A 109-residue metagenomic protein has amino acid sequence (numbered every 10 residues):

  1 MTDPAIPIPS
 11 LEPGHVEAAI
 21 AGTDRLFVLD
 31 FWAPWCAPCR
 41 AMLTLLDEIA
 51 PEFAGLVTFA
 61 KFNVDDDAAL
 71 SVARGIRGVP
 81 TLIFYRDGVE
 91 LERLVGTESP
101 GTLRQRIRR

Functional and structural regions predicted by a protein language model:
M1-I6: N-proximal helix/coil linker or "cap" segments that precede and/or mark the start of modular domains
I8-L26: A short beta-strand-turn-helix
D24-F27, F31-W35, G78: Short pre-active-site segment immediately N-terminal to redox-active cysteine/selenocysteine motifs in thiol-based
C36-C39, L82: The canonical Cys-X-X-Cys-His
P38-F53: Typically the conserved alpha-helix immediately C-terminal to a functionally engaged Cys/Sec in thioredoxin-like
V64-S71: Structural microenvironment flanking redox-active thiols in thiol-disulfide oxidoreductases
G78, I83-R109: Non-catalytic, surface beta->alpha helical segment in thiol-disulfide oxidoreductase systems
